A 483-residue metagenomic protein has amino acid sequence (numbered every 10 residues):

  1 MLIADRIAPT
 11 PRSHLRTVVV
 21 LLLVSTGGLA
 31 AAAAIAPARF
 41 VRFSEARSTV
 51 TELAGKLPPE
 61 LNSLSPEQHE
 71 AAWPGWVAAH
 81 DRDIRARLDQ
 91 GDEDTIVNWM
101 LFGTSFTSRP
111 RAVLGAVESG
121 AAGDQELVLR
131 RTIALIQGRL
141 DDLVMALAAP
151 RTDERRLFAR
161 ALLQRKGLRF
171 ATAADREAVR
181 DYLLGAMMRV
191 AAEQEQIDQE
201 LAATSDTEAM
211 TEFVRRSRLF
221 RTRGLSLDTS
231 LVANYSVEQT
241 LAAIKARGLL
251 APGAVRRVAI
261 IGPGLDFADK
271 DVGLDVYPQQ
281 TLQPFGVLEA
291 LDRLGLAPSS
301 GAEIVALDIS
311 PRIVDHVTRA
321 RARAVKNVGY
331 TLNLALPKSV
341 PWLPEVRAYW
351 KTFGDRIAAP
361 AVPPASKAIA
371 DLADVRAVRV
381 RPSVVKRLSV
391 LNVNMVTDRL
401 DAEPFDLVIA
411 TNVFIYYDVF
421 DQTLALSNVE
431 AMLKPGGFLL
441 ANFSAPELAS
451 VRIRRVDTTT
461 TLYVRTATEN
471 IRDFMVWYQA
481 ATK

Functional and structural regions predicted by a protein language model:
M1-S13: N-terminal secretory signal peptides that target proteins for export/translocation
V41-E212, P252, G264-S389, V396: Class I S-adenosyl-L-methionine-dependent methyltransferase module
L231-V255, G286: Conserved alpha-helix/loop element of class I SAM-dependent methyltransferases that forms part of the SAM/SAH-binding
G253, V393-V408: A short acidic, Gly/Pro-enriched loop at the edge of an enzyme's catalytic core that lines a small-molecule cofactor
V328-P341, W350-F353, S450-A480: Conserved Class I S-adenosyl-L-methionine
D406-F420: A short SAM/SAH-binding and catalytic strip from SAM-dependent methyltransferases
T423-P435: A short glycine-rich, Lys/Arg-flanked "PGG" loop and its adjoining helix->strand segment in the class I
P435-S444: Conserved beta-strand signature within the Rossmann-like core of class I S-adenosyl-L-methionine
